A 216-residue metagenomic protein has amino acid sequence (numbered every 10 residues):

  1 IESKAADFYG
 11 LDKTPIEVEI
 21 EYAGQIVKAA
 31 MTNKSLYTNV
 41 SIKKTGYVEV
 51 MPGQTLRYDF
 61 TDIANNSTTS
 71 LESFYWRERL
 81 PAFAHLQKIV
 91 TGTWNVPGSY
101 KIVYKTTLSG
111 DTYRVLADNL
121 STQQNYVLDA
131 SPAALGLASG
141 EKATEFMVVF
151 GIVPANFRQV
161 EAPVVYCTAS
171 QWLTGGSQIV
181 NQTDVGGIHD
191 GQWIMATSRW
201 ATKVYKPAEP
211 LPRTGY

Functional and structural regions predicted by a protein language model:
I1-Y216: Solvent-exposed loop/turn and edge beta-strand elements of beta-rich ligand-binding domains
